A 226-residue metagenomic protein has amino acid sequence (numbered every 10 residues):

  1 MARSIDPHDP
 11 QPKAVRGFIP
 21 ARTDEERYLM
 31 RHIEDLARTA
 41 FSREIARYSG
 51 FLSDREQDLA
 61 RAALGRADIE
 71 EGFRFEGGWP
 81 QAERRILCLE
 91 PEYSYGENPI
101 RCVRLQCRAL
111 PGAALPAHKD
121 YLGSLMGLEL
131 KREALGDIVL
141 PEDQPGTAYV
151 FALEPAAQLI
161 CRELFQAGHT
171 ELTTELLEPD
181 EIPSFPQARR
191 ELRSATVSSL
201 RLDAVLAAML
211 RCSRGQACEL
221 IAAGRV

Functional and structural regions predicted by a protein language model:
A2-D203, M209: Ferredoxin-like alpha/beta domains used as RNA- or RNAP-binding modules
T196-V226: Basic (Lys/Arg-enriched) interaction patch that binds polyanionic ligands
